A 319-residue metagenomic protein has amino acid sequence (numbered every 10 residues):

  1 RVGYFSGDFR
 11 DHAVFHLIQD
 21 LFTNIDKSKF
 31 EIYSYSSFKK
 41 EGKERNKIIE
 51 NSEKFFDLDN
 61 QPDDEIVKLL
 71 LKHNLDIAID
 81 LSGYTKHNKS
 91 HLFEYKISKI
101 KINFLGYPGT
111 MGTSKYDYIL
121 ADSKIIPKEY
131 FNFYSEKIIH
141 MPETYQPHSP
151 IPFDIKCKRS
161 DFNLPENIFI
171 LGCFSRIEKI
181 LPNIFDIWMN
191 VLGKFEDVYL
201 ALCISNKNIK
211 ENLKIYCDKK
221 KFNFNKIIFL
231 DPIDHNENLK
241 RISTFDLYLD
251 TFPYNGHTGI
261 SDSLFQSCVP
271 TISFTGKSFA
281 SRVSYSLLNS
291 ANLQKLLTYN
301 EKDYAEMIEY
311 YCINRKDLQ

Functional and structural regions predicted by a protein language model:
R1-S6, P165-L181, F185: Conserved donor-binding/catalytic core segment of Leloir-type glycosyltransferases
R1-Y116, S123-F131, L200-Q319: Conserved nucleotide-cofactor-binding alpha/beta core module
L21-S28, P182-D197: Short hydrophobic signal-anchor/transmembrane segments that target glycosyltransferases and glycosylation machinery
Y116-D117, E136-K137, N167-F169, V198 (+1 more regions): Structural beta-strand/beta-sheet cores of well-ordered domains, especially the beta-sheet scaffolds that support
D117-E129, Y134-S149: Donor nucleotide-sugar binding/catalytic pocket of nucleotide-sugar-dependent glycosyltransferases
N132, N163-P165: Short, flexible hinge/linker loops that cap or flank conserved catalytic cores
I151-N163: A short helix/loop element that forms part of the nucleotide-sugar donor recognition site in Leloir-type
